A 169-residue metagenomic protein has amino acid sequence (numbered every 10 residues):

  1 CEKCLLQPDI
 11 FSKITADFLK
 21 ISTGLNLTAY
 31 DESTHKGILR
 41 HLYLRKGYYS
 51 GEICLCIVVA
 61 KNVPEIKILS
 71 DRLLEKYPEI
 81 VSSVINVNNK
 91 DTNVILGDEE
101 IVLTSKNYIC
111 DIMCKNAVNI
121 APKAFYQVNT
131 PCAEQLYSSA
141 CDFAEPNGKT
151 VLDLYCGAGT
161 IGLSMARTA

Functional and structural regions predicted by a protein language model:
C1-A169: Accessory RNA-recognition modules of RNA-modification enzymes
